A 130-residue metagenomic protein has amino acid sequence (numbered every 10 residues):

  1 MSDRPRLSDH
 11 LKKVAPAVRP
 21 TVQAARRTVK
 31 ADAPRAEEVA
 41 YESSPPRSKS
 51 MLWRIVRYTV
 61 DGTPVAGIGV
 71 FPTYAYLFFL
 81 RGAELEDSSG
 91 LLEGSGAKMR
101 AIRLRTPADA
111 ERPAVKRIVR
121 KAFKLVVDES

Functional and structural regions predicted by a protein language model:
M1-S130: Charge-dense, helix-prone N-terminal extensions
